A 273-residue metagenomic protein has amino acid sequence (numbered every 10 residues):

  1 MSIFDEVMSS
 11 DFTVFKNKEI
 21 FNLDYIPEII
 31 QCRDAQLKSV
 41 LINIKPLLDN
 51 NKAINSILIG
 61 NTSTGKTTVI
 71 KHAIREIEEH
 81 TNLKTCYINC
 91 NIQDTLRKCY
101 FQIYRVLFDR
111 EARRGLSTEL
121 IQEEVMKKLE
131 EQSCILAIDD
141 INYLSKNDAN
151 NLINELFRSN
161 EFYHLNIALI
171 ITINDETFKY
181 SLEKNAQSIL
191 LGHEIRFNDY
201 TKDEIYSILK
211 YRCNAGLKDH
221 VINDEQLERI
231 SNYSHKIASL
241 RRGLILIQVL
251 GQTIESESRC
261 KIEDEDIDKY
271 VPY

Functional and structural regions predicted by a protein language model:
M1-A53: A short, basic N-terminal segment
D5-K16, N22, I70, N91-I208 (+3 more regions): Mid-core helix/loop region of P-loop NTP-binding domains shared across ATPases and GTPases
P46-N51, I77-H80, S159-H164: Alpha-helix termini
N50-H72, I92: Walker A/P-loop nucleotide-binding motif
A53-S56, L83-C86, S133-C134, N166-L169: Residue-level recognition of the N-termini of beta-strands and the immediately preceding loop/turn
N55-I57, E79-I92, H193: Conserved catalytic segments around the Walker B and adjacent sensor/switch elements of P-loop NTPase domains
R75-K84, F108-E111: Post-Walker A helix-loop "phosphate-sensing" segment adjacent to the P-loop in P-loop NTPases
Y273: Basic, amphipathic DNA-recognition helix from helix-turn-helix-like DNA-binding domains
